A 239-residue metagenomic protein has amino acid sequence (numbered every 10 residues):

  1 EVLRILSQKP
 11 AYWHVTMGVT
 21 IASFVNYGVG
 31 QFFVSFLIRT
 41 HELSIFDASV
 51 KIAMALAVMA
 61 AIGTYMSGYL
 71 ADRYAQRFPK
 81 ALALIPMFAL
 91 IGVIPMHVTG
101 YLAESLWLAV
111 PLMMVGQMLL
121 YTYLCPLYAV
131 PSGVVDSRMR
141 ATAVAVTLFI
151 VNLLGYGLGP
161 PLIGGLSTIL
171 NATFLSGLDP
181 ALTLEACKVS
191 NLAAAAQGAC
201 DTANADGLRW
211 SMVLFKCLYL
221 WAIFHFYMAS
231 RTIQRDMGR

Functional and structural regions predicted by a protein language model:
S7-S67, H97, G116-Y128, G155-I169: Extracytoplasmic gate region of multi-pass secondary transporters
Q8-T16, L106-V110, R138-A141: Primarily residues marking transmembrane-helix entry/exit sites
I45-S49, S137-T147: Loop-to-transmembrane helix entry/capping segments in MFS-fold secondary transporters and related SLC/MFSD carriers
D72-A89: Cytoplasmic membrane-interface "Motif A"-like loop-to-helix N-cap segments of 12-TM Major Facilitator Superfamily
A75-R77, P131-R140: Paired intracellular helix-loop junctions of major facilitator superfamily
I94-A103, W210-R239: Multi-pass alpha-helical transporter architecture, strongest for 12-TM Major Facilitator/SLC carriers used
T99-M113: Helix-loop junctions at membrane interfaces in 12-TM secondary transporters
L182-D201, A229-R239: Intrinsic disorder in cytosolic terminal tails and internal cytosolic loops of multi-pass membrane transporters
